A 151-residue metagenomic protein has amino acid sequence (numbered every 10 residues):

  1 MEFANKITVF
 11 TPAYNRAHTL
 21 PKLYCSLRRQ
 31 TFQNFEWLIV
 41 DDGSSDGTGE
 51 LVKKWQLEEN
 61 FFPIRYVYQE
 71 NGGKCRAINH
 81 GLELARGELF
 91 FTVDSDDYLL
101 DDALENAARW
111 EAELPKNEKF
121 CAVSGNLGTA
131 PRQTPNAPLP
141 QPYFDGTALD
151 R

Functional and structural regions predicted by a protein language model:
M1-R151: Nucleotide-sugar donor-binding/catalytic module of glycosyltransferases that assemble extracellular/cell-envelope
